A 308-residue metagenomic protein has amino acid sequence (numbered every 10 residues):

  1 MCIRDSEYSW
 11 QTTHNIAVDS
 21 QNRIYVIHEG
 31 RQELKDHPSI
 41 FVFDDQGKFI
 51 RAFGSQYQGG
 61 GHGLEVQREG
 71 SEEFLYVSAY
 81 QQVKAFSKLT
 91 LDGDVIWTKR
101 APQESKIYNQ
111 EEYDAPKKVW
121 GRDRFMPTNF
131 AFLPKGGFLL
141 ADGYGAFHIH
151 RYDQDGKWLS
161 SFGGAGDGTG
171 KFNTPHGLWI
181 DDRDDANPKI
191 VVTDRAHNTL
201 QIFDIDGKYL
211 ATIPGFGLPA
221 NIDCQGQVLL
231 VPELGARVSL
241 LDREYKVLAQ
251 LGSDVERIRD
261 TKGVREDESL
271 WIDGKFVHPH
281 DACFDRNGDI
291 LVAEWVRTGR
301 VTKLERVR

Functional and structural regions predicted by a protein language model:
M1-S6: Conserved small/polar residues in nucleotide/adenosyl-binding loops
E7-Q21, Y57-E73, K106-G137, D167-K189 (+4 more regions): Beta-rich, blade/repeat-based domains predominating in secreted/periplasmic proteins but also intracellular
H14, D19-Q21, V26-G54: Beta-propeller domains
S20, D36, S71, Q82 (+11 more regions): Short loop/turn segments that connect beta-strands within the blades of beta-propeller domains, predominantly WD40
V26-L34, V77-Q81, L140-G143, D182-R183 (+3 more regions): Conserved beta-strand positions in repeat-built beta-propeller and related beta-rich domains
H37-F41, A85-S87, F147-R151, K189 (+3 more regions): A short loop-to-beta-strand structural motif that recurs across blades of beta-propeller domains
F43-K48, T90-D94, D153-K157, D204-K208 (+2 more regions): Short loop/turn segments that connect beta-strands within beta-propeller blades
K275-R308: Blade-level signature of beta-propeller repeat domains, shared across WD40, Kelch, NHL, RCC1 and BNR/Asp-box propellers
